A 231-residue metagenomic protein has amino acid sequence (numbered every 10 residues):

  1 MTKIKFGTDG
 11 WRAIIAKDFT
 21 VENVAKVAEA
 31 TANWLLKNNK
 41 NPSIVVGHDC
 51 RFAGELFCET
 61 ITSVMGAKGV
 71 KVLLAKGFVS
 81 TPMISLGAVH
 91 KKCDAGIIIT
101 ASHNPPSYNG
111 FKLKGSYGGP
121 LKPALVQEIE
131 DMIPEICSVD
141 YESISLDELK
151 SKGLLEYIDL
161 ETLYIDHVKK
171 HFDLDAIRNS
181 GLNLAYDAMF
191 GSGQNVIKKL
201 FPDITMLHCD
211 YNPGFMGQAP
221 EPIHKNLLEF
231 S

Functional and structural regions predicted by a protein language model:
M1, F6, G10, P106-N109 (+2 more regions): Residue-level signal for pocket-adjacent positions within structured domains
M1-K68, D94, K150-L184: An N-terminal, well-structured beta->alpha segment
F6-T8, A13-K17, V21, S80-T81 (+3 more regions): Generic structural "secondary-structure junction" signal
W11, R51, S102-N104, G118 (+1 more regions): Short, glycine-/Ser/Thr-/acidic-enriched flexible segments
N23, V27, F57, S80 (+2 more regions): Catalytic-loop motifs flanking and including active-site residues across diverse enzymes
N33, K37-Y108, K199-L200, I204-S231: N-terminal small/polar loop signature for handling phosphorylated ligands or for N-terminal nucleophile
N109-S231: Gly/Ser/Thr-enriched, mixed-charge loops and adjacent short helices that form phosphate/oxyanion-binding elements
